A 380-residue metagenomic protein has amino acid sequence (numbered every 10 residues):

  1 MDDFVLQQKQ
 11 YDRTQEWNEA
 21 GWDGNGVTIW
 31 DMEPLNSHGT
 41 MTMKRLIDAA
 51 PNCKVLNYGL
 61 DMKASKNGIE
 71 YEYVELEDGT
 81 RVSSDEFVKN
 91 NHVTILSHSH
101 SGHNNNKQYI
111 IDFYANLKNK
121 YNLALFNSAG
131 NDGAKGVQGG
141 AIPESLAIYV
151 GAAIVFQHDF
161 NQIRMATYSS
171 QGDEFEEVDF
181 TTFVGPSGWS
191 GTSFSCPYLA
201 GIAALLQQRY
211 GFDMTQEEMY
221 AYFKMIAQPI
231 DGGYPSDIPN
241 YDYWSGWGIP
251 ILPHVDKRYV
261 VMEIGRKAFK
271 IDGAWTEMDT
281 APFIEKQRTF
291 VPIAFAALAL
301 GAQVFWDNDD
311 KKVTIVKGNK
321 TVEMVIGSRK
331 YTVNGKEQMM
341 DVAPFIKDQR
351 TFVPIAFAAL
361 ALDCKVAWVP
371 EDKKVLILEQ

Functional and structural regions predicted by a protein language model:
M1-D78, N91-H92, I142-L146, Q171-D179 (+2 more regions): Subtilisin-like serine protease catalytic core
M1-F4, R45, Y58-K63, H98-H103 (+5 more regions): Active-site-proximal beta-strand/loop segments in catalytic clefts of secreted hydrolases
D2, G139-Q208, F212, I249-P253: Extracellular S/T/G-rich loop segment that most often corresponds to the catalytic His/Ser-adjacent loop
T28-P34, P186-F194, V342-F345: Short pre-catalytic strand/loop immediately N-terminal to key active-site residues, enriched for Gly-Thr
S37, L60-L146, G188-Y198, S236 (+1 more regions): Substrate-binding/access-modulating region of protease and related hydrolase catalytic domains
M41-K44, P197-L205, V291-F295, F357: Short amphipathic alpha-helical face segments that pack within enzyme cores and frequently flank/anchor catalytic
Y58-L60, F183-S245: Hydrolase catalytic cores
D256-Q380: Primary recognition of N-terminal secretory signal peptides and signal-anchoring hydrophobic helices
